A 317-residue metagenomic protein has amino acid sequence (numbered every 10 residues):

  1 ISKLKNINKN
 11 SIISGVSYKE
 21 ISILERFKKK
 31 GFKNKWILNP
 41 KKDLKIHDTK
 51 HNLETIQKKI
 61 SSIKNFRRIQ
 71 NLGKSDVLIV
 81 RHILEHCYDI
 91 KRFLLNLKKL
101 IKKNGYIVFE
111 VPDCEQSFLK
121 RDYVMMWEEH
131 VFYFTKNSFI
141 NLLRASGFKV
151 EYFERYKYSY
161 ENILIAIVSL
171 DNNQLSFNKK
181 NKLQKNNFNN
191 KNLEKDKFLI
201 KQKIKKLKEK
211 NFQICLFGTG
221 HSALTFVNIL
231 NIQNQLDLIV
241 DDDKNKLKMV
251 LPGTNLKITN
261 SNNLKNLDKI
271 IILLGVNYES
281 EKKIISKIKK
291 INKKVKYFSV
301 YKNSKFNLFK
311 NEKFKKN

Functional and structural regions predicted by a protein language model:
I1-I7, S22, R26, I165-N317: Hydrophobic, well-ordered beta-alpha structural blocks that scaffold small-molecule cofactor pockets
I1-K120, Y133-F148, L224-T225, L230 (+2 more regions): Conserved SAM-binding loop
W36, I56, E151, T259 (+1 more regions): General small-molecule cofactor/ligand-binding pocket signal
N52-K58, M125-E128, Q233-N234, K257 (+1 more regions): Short, hinge-like loop/turn segments at secondary-structure boundaries
D113-D122, S159-I163, L170: Flexible glycine/acidic-rich beta-alpha junction loops that bind and position SAM and/or redox cofactors in anaerobic
R121-W127, Q184: Short glycine/proline- and charge-enriched loop/turn segments that cap or connect secondary-structure elements
V131-F134, R155: Extended, H/D-rich, highly charged conserved domains that either
F148-Y158: Conserved S-adenosyl-L-methionine
